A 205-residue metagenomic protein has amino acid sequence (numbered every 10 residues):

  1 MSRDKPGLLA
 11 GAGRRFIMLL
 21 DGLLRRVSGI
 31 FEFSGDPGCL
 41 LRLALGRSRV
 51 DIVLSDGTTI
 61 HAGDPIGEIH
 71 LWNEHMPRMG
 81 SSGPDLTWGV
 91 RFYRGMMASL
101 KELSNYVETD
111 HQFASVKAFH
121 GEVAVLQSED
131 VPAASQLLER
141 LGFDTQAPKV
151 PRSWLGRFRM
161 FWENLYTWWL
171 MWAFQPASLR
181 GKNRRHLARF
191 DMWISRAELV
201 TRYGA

Functional and structural regions predicted by a protein language model:
M1-G95, Y106-A205: Non-catalytic substrate-recognition and accessory regions of acyl/acetyltransferase enzymes
A98-K101: Transmembrane helical core of 7TM receptor-like proteins
